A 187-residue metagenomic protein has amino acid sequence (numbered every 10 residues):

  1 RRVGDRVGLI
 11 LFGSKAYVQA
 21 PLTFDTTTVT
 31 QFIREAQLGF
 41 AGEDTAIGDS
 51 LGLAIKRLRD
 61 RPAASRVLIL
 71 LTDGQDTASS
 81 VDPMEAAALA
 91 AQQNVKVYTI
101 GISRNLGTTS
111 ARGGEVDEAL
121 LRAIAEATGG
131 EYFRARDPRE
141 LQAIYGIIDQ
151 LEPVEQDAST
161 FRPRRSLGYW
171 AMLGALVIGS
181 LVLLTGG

Functional and structural regions predicted by a protein language model:
R1-A64: Membrane-embedded segments
I10-G13, L71-G74, I100-S103, A135-P138: Active-site-proximal beta-strand/loop segments in catalytic clefts of secreted hydrolases
A16-V18, T77-A78, L106, Y132 (+1 more regions): Short beta-strands and strand-coil junctions in structured, solvent-facing domains, enriched
F24, A46, V116, R136-E140: Short beta->alpha linker loops
F32-G39, R57, R61, Q93 (+6 more regions): Conserved, well-folded catalytic cores of nucleic-acid-processing and energy-transducing macromolecular machines
G42-T45, K56, S65-V67, G74-A127 (+1 more regions): VWA/integrin I-like adhesion module and closely mimicked acidic/polar interface patches used
A135-S166: Juxtamembrane amphipathic/hinge helix adjacent to a transmembrane helix
V154-G187: C-terminal signal-anchor/stop-transfer transmembrane helix together with its immediate cytosolic, Lys/Arg-enriched
